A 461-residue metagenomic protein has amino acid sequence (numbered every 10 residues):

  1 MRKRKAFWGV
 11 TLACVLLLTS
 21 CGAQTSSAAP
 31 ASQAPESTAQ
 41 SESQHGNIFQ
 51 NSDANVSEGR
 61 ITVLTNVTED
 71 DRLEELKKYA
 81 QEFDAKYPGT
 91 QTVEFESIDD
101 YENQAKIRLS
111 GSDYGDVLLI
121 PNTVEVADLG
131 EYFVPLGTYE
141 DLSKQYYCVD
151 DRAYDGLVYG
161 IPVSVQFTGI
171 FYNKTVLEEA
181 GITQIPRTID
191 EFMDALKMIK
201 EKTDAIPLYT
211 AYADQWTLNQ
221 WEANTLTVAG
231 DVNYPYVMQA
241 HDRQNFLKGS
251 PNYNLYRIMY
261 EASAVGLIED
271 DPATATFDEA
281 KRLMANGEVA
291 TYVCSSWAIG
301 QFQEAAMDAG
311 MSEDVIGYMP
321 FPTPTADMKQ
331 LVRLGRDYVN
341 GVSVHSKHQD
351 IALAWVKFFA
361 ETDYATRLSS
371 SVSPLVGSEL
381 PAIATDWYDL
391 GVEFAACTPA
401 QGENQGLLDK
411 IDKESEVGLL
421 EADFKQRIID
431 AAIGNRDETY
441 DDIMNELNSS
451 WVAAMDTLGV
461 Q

Functional and structural regions predicted by a protein language model:
V15, C21-E125, Q184, T325 (+4 more regions): Conserved N-terminal structural module of periplasmic/extracytoplasmic solute-binding proteins
E36-Q40, E178, T203, T366 (+2 more regions): Conserved C-terminal helix/tail region of periplasmic/extracytoplasmic solute-binding proteins
A39-D53, P121-G169, M193, E201-T203 (+2 more regions): Hinge/lid segment of periplasmic solute-binding proteins
Q81, A85-G89, E179-A180, V265 (+1 more regions): Extracytoplasmic/periplasmic substrate-recognition and gating elements
E82-Y147, T175-R187, R282-L283, A290-T291 (+1 more regions): Extracytoplasmic "Venus flytrap"/periplasmic binding protein-like
K106-R108, G115, L142-L177, I206-T210 (+2 more regions): A structural signal for short loop-to-beta-strand junctions that line the ligand-binding cleft of periplasmic/secreted
Y159, T168, M193-Q244: Extracytoplasmic/periplasmic solute-binding protein
L196, A240-P272, F321: Glycine-centered hinge/linker elements that transmit conformational signals in sensory and ligand-binding systems
